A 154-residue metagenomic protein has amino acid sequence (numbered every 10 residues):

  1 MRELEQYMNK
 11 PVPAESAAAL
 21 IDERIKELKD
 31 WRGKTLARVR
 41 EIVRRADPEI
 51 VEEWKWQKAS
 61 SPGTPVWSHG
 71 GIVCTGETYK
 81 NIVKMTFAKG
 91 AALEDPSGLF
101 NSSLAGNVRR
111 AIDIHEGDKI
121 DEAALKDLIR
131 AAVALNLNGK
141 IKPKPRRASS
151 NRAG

Functional and structural regions predicted by a protein language model:
M1-G154: Charge-dense, helix-prone N-terminal extensions
